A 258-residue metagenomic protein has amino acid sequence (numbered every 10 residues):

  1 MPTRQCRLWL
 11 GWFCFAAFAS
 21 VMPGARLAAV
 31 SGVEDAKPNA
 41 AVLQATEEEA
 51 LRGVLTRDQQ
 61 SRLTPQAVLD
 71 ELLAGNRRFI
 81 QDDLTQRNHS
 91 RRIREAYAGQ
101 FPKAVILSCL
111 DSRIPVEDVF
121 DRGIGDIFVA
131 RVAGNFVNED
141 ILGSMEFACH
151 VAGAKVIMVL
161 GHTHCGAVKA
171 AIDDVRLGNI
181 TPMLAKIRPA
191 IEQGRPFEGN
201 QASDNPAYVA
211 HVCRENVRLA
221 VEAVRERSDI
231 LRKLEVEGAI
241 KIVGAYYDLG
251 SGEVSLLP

Functional and structural regions predicted by a protein language model:
P2-F13: Bacterial N-terminal signal peptides that target proteins for export
G11-V21: Bacterial N-terminal signal peptides
L27-G99, G125, G134-A152, K169-P258: Divalent-metal-activated hydrolytic enzyme cores
L84-T85, R92-I114, F120: Glycine-rich, flexible N-terminal cofactor/catalytic loop recognition
S108-R113, A133-F136, H162: Short glycine-enriched loops at secondary-structure junctions
F120-V129: Short helix-loop-beta junction
V159: Conserved functional hotspot residues or short segments at active or partner-binding sites across diverse domains
